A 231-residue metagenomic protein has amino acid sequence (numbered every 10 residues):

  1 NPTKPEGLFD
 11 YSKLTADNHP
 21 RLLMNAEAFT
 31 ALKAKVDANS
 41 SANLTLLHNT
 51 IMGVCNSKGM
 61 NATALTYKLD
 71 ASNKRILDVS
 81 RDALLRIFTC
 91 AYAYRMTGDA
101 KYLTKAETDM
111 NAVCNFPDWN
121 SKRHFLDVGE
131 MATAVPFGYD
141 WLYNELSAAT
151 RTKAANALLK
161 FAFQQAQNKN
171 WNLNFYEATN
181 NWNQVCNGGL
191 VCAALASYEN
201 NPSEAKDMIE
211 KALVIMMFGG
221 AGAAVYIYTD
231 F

Functional and structural regions predicted by a protein language model:
P2-S72: Low-complexity, Ser/Thr/Pro/Gly-enriched N-terminal "stalk/linker" regions
K35-V36, N43-L44, M52, N56 (+1 more regions): Aromatic-lined, polymer-binding surfaces characteristic of secreted/periplasmic polysaccharide-degrading enzymes
